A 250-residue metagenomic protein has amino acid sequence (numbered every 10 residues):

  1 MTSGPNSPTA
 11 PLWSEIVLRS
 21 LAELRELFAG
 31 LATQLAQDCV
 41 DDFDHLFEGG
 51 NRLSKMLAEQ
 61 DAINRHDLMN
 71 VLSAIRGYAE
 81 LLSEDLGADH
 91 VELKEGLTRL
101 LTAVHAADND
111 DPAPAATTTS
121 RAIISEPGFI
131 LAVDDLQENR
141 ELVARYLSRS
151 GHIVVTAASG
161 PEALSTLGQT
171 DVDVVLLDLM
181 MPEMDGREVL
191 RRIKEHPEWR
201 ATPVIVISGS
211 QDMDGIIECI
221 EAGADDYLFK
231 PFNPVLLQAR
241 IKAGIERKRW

Functional and structural regions predicted by a protein language model:
N70, A74-I75: Residue-level recognition of the "H+4" position in the DHp/HisKA helix of two-component sensor histidine kinases
E141-R149: Charged docking surfaces used in two-component/phosphorelay signaling
T170-L176: Active-site beta3 strand of CheY-like receiver
M181, I193: Receiver (REC) domain active-site loop signature in two-component systems and cognate sites in sensor histidine kinases
F232-I241, I245: C-terminal output helix
